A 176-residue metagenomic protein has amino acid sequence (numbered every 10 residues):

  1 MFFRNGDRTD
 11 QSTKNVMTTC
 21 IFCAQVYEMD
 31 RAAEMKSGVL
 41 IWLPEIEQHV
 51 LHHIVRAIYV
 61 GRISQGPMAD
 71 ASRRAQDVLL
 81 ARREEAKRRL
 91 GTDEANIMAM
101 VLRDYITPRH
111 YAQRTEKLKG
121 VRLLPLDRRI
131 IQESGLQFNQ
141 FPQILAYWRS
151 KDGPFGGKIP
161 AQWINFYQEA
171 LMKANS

Functional and structural regions predicted by a protein language model:
M1-T19, Y27-M35, V39-W42: Histidine-centered nuclease catalytic patch
D7-D10, H49, Q132: A generic structural micro-environment signature that highlights single residues at secondary-structure boundaries
F22: Short, cysteine/histidine-rich loop/knuckle motifs that typically chelate Zn2+
Q25-H110: PEST-like low-complexity intrinsically disordered regions enriched in Ser/Thr/Pro and acidic residues
A81-S176: C-terminal, charged low-complexity interaction regions
